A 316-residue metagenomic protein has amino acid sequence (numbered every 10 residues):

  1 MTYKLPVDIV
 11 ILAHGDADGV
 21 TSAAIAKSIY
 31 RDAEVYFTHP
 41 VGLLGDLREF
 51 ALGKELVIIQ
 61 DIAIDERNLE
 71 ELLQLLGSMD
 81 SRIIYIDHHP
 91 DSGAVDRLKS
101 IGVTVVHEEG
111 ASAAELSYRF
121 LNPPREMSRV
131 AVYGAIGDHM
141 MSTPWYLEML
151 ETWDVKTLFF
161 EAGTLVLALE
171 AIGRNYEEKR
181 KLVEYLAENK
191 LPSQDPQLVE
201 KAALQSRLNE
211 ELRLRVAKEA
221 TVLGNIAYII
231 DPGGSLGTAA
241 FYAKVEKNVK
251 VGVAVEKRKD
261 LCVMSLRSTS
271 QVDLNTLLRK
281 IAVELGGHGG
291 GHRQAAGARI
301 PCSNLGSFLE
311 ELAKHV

Functional and structural regions predicted by a protein language model:
Y3-V7, P90, V95, K99-V222 (+2 more regions): A structured phosphate/pyrophosphate-recognition subdomain
K4-E55: Anionic-ligand anchoring segments at beta-strand to alpha-helix junctions in alpha/beta enzyme folds, i.e., glycine
I11-L12, L56-Q60, Y228, V253-A254: Structural motif
D16, A26, D61, D87 (+4 more regions): Divalent metal-coordination and catalytic microenvironments
S22, Y146, N225-V316: Glycine-rich, acidic loop segments that terminate in or are immediately followed by a histidine
D32-E34, E55, I83, L98-E108: Active-site regions of enzymes building and remodeling cell-envelope glycoconjugates
P40-G42, A63-R67, S235-L236: Short acidic, S/G/P-rich loop/turn micro-motifs used as interaction or catalytic elements
Q60-K99: Active-site cofactor/cluster-binding pocket
